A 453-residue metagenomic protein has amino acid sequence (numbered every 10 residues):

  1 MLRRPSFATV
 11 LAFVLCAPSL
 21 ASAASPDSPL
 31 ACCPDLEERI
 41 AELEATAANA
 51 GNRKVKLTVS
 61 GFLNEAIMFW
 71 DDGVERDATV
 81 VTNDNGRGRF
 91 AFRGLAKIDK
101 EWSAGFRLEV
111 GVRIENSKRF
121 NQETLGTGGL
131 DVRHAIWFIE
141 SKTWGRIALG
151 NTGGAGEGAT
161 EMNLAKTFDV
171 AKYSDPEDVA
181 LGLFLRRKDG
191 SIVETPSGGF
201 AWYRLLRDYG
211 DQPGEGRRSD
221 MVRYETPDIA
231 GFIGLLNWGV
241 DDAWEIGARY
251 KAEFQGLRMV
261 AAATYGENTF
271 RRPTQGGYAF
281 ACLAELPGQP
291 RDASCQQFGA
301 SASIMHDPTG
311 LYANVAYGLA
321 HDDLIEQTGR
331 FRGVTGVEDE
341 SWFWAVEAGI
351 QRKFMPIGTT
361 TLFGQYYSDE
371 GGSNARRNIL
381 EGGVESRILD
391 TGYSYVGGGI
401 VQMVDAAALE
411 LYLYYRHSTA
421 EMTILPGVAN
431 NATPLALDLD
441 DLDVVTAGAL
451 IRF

Functional and structural regions predicted by a protein language model:
M1-T9: Bacterial N-terminal signal peptides that target proteins for export
L2, A23-E157, R217-R218, V222-P227 (+3 more regions): Beta-barrel outer-membrane channel/assembly domains of diderm bacteria
T9-P18: Bacterial N-terminal signal peptides
T58-S60, S103-R107, R146-A148, I233-L235 (+8 more regions): Residue-level detector of the transmembrane beta-barrel scaffold of outer-membrane proteins
E65-D71, V110-I114, G153-A155, W238-D242 (+9 more regions): Transmembrane beta-strands of outer-membrane beta-barrel pores
E75-A78, R119-G128, A148-L235, V240-A243 (+3 more regions): Surface-exposed coil loops of outer-membrane beta-barrel proteins
T82-N85, T127-G129, P213-G216, W238-V240 (+4 more regions): Short sequence motifs at beta-strands and strand-loop junctions characteristic of Gram-negative outer-membrane
G247-M403: Detector for outer-membrane/organellar transmembrane beta-barrel domains, recognizing the amphipathic beta-strand
